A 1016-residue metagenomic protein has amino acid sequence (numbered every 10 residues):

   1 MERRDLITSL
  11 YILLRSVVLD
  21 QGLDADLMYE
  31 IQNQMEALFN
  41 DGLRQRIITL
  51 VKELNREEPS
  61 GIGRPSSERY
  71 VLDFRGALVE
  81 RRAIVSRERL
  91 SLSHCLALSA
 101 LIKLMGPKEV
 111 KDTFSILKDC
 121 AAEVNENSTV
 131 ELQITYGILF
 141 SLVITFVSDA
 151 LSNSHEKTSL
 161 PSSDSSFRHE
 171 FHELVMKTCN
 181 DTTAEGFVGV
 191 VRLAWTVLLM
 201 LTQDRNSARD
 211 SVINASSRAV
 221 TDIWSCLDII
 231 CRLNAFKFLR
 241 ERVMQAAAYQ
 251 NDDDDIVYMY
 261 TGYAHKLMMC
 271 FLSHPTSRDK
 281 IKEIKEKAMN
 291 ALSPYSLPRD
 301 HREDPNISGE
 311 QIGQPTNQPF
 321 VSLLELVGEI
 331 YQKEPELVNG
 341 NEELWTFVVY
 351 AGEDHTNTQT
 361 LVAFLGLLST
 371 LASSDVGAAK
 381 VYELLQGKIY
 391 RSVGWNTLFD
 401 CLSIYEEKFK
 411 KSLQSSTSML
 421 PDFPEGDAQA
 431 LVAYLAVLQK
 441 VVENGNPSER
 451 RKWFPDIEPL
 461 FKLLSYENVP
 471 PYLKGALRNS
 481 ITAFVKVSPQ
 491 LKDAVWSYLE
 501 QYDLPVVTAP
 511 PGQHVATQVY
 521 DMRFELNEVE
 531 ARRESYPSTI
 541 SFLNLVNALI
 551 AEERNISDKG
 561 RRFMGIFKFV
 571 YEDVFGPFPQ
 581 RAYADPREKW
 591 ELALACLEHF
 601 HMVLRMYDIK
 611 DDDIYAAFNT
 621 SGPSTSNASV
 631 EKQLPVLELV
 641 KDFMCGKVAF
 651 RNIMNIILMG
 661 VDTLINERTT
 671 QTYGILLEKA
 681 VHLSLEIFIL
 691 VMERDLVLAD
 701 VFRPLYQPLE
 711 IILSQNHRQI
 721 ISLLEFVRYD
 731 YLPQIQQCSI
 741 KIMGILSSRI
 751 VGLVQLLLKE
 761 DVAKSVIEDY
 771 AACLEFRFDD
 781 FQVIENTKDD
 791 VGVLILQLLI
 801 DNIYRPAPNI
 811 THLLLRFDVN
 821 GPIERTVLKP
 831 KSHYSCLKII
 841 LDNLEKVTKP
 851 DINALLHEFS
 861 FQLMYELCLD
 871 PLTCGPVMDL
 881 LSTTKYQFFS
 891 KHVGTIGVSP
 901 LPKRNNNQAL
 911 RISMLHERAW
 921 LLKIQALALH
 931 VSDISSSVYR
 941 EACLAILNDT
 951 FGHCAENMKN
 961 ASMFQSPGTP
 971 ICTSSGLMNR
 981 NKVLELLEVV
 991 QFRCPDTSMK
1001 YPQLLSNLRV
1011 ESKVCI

Functional and structural regions predicted by a protein language model:
M1-I1016: Extended alpha-helical scaffold regions
